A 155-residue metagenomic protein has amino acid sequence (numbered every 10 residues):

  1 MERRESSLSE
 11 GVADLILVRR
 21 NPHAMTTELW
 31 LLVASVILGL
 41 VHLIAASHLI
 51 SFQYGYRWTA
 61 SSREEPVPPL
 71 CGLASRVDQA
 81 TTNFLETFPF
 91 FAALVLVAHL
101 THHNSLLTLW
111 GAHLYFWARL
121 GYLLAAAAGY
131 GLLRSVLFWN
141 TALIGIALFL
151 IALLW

Functional and structural regions predicted by a protein language model:
S9-A24: Short, Lys/Arg-enriched N-terminal segments with co-localized hydrophobic residues within the first ~10-30 amino acids
T26-R63: N-terminal signal-anchor transmembrane alpha helix
A34-I37, T81, H113, W117 (+2 more regions): Hydrophobic residues within alpha-helical transmembrane segments of multi-pass solute transporters/permease subunits
L38, H42, A118-Y122, T141-L148: Membrane-embedded alpha-helical transmembrane segments of multi-pass integral membrane proteins
T82-V95: Core segments of transmembrane alpha-helices that mediate helix-helix packing or line hydrophobic substrate/ligand
S105-H113: Structural signature of hydrophobic alpha-helical transmembrane segments
G121-L143: Interfacial loop-to-transmembrane junctions
L150-W155: Juxtamembrane boundary at the C-terminal end of a transmembrane helix
